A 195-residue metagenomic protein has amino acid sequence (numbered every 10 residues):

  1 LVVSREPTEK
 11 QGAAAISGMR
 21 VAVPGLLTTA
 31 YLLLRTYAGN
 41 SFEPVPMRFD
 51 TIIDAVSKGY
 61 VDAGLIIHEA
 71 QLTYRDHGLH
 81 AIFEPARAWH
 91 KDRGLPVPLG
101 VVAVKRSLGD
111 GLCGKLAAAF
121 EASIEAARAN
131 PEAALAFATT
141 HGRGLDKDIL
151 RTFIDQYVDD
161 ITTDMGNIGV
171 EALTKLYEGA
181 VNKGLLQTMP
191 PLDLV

Functional and structural regions predicted by a protein language model:
L1-D62, E69, E171, K175: Bilobed "Venus flytrap"/periplasmic-binding protein-like clamshell domains and structurally analogous long
G18, V97-L99, V158: Short, solvent-exposed beta-strand edge segments and adjacent coil->beta transition regions
S41-P44, G144-I154, Q187-P191: Short, surface-exposed acidic
F42-V45, H80-F83, L194: Short secondary-structure junctions
R48-T139: Pocket-lining segment of extracytoplasmic ligand-binding domains
G109-G179: Secondary-structure end/capping motifs
G179-V195: Conserved C-terminal helix/tail region of periplasmic/extracytoplasmic solute-binding proteins
